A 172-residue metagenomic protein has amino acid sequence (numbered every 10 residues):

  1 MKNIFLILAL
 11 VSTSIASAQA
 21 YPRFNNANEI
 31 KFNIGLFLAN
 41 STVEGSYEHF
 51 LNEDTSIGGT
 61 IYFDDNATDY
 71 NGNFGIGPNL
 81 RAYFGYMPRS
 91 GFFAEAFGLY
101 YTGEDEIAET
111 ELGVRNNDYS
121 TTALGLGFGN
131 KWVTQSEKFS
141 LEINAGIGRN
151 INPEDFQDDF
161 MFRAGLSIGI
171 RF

Functional and structural regions predicted by a protein language model:
M1-F24: Cleavable N-terminal export/targeting peptides
Q19-D65, Y70-N71, R81, R171: Short glycine/proline- and aromatic-enriched beta-strand/turn motifs that initiate or cap beta-hairpins
P22-F24, G35-F37, A67-N73, V114-T121 (+1 more regions): Replace "Gram-negative outer membrane beta-barrel proteins" with "bacterial and organellar outer membrane beta-barrel
A27-E29, N40-T42, N73-G77, T121-G125 (+1 more regions): Transmembrane beta-barrel architecture of outer-membrane proteins
A27-I30, I61, E109-L112, R149-N150: Extracytoplasmic loops and strand-loop junctions of Gram-negative outer membrane beta-barrel proteins
G35-F37, Y62-D64, F97-Y101, N144-N150 (+1 more regions): Outer-membrane beta-barrel pore domains and translocons
E48-I143: Gram-negative (and chloroplast) outer-membrane scaffold detector with strong preference for beta-barrel transmembrane
L80, F160-F172: Outer-membrane beta-barrel "beta-signal"
